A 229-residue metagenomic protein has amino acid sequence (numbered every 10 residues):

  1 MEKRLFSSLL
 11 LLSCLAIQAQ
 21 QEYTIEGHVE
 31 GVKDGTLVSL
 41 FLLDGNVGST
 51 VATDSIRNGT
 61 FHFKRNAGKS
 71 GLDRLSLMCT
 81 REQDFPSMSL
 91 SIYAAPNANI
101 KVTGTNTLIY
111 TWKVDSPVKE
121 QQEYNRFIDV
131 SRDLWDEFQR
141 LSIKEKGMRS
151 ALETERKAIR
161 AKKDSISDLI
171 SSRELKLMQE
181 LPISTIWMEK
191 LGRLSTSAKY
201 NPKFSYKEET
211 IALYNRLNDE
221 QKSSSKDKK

Functional and structural regions predicted by a protein language model:
M1-G27: Bacterial Sec-dependent N-terminal signal peptides
A19-S165, L169-S172: A non-transmembrane, solvent-exposed segment enriched in polar/low-complexity residues
R160-K162, K199-E208: Short coil/turn connectors between adjacent alpha-helices in alpha-solenoid helical repeat scaffolds
S167, L175-Q179, G192: Amphipathic alpha-helical repeat scaffolds
E180-S184, F204, D219-K228: Short solvent-exposed coil/turn linkers within tandem alpha-helical repeat scaffolds
P182-S197: Amphipathic alpha-helical repeat scaffolds of TPR domains
S205-L217: Alpha-helical repeat scaffolds
